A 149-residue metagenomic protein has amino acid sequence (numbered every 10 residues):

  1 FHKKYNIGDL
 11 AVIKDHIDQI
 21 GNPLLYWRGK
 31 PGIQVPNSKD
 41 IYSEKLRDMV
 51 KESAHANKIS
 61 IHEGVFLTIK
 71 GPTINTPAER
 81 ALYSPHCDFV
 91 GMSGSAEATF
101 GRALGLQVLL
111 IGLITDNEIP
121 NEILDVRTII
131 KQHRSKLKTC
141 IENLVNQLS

Functional and structural regions predicted by a protein language model:
F1-L113, N117, I123-S149: Glycine-rich phosphate- or other oxyanion-binding loops that anchor nucleotides, phosphorylated ligands
